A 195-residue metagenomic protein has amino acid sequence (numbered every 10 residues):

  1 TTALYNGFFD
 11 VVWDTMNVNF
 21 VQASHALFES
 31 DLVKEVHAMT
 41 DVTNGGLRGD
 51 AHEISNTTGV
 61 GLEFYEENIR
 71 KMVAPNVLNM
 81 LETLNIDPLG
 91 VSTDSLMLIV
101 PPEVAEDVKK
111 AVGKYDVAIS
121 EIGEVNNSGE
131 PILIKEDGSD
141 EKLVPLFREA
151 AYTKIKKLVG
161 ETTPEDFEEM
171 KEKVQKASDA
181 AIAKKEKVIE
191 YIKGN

Functional and structural regions predicted by a protein language model:
T1-N195: Helix-biased detector of long, well-ordered alpha-helical tracts
